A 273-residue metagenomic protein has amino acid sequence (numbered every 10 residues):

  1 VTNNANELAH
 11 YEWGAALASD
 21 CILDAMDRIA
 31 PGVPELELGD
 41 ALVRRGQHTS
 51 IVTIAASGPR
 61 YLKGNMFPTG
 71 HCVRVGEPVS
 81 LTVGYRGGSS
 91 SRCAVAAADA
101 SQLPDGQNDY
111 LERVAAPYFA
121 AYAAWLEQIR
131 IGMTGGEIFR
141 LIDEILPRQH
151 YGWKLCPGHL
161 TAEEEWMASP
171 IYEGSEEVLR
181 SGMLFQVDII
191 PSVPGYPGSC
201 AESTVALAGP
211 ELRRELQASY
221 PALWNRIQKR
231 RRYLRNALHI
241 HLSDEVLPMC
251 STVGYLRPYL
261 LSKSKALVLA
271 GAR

Functional and structural regions predicted by a protein language model:
V1-R273: Active-site neighborhoods and metal-handling regions in enzymes and metal-associated proteins
